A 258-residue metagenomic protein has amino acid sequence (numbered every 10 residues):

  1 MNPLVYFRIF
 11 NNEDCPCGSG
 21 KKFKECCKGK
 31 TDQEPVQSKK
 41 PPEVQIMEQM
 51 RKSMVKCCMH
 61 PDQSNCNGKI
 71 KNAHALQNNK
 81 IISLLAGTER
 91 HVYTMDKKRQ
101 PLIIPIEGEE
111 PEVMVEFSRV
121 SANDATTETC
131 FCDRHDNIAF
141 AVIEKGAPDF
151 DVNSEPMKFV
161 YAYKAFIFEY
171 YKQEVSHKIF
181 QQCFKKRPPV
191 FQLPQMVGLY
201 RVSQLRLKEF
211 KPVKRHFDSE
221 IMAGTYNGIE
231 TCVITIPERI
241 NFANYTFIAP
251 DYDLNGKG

Functional and structural regions predicted by a protein language model:
N2-L4: Pre-Walker A adenine-sensing motif
Y6-N11, K28-D136, A141: An N-terminal structural lobe/cap that precedes and organizes the functional/catalytic core across diverse proteins
E13-P16: Extracellular cysteine-rich, disulfide-stabilized repeat modules
G18-G20: Extracellular repeat turn/loop positions enriched in glycine and acidic/polar residues, especially those that create
G29, Q33-K39, K71-N72, I143-K145 (+4 more regions): A structural signal for the main folded, soluble domain(s) of proteins
F140-E209: Long, hydrophobic, well-ordered secondary-structure blocks that form the structural core and pocket-lining surfaces
P194-G258: C-terminal, charged low-complexity interaction regions
